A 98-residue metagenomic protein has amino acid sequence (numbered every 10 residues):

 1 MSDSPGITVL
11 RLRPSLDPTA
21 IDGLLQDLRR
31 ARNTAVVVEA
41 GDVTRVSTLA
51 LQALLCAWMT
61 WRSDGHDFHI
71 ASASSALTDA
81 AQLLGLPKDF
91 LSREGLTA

Functional and structural regions predicted by a protein language model:
M1-L49, A53-A98: STAS-like cytosolic regulatory interaction modules
